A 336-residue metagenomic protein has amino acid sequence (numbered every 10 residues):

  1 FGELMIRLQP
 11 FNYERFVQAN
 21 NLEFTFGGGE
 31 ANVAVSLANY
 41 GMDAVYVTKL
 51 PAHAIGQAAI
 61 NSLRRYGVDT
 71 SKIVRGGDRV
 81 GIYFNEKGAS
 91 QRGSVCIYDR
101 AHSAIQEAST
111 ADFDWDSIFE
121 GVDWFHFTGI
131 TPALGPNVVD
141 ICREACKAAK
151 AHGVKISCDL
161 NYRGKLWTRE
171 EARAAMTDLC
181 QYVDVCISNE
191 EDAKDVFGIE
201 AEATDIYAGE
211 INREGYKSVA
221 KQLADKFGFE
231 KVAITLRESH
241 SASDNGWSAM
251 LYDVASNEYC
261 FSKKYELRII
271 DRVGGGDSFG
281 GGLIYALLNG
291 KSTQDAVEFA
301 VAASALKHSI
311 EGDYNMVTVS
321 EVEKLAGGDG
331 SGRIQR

Functional and structural regions predicted by a protein language model:
F1-R15: Positively charged, low-complexity intrinsically disordered leader regions
R15-A34: Short catalytic helix/loop segments, enriched in acidic residues and glycine and frequently bearing histidine
T25, V33-A44, A286-N289: Alpha-helix C-terminal capping segments
G29-N39, C142-A148: Histidine-anchored nucleotide/phosphate-binding helix
D43-P132, V322-R336: Conserved N-terminal subdomain of the carbohydrate kinase-like
A148-K155, F227-E230: A short helix->loop->beta-strand "cap" motif at the edges of active sites that frequently abuts
L166-A255: Conserved phosphate/ATP/ADP-binding segment of small-molecule kinases
C260-D329: Conserved post-catalytic alpha-helical subdomain immediately downstream of the catalytic base and nucleotide-binding
